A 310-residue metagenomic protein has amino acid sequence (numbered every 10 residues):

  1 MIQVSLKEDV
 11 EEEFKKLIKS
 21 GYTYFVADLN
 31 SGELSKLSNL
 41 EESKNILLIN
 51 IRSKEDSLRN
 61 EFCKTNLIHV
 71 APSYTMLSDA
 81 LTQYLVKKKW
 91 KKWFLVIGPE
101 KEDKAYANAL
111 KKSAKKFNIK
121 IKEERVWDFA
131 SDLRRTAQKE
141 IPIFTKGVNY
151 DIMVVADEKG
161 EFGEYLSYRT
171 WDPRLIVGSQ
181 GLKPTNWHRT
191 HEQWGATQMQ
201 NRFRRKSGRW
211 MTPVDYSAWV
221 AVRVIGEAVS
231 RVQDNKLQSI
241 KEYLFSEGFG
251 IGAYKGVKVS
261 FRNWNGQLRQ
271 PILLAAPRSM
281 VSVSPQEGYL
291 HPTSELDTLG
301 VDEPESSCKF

Functional and structural regions predicted by a protein language model:
M1-F310: Extracytosolic ligand-binding ectodomains
